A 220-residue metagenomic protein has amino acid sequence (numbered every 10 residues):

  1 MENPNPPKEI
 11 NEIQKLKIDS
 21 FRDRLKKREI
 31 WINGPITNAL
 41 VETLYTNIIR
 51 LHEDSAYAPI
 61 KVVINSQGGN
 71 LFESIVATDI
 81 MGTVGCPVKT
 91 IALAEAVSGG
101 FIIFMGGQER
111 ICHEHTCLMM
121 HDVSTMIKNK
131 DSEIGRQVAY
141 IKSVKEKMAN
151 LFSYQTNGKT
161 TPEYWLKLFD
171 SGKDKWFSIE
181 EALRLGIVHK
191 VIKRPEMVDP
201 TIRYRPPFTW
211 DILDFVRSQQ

Functional and structural regions predicted by a protein language model:
M1-G99, G106-Q220: N-terminal organellar transit peptides
